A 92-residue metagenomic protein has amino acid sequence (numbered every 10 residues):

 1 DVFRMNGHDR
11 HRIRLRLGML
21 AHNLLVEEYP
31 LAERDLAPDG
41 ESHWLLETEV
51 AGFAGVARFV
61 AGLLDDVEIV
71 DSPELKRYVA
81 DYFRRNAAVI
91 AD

Functional and structural regions predicted by a protein language model:
D1-D92: Polybasic (Lys/Arg-rich)
